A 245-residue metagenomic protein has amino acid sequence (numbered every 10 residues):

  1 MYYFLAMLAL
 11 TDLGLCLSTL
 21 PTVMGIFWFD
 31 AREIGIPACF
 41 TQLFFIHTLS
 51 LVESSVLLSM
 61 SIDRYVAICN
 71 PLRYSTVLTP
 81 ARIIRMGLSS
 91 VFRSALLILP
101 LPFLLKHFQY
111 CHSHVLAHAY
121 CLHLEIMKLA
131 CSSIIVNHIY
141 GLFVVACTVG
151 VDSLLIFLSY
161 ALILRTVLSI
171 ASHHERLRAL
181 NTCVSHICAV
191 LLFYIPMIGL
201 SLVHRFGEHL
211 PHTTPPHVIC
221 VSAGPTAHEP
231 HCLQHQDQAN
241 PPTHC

Functional and structural regions predicted by a protein language model:
M1-C245: Transmembrane helical core of 7TM receptor-like proteins
